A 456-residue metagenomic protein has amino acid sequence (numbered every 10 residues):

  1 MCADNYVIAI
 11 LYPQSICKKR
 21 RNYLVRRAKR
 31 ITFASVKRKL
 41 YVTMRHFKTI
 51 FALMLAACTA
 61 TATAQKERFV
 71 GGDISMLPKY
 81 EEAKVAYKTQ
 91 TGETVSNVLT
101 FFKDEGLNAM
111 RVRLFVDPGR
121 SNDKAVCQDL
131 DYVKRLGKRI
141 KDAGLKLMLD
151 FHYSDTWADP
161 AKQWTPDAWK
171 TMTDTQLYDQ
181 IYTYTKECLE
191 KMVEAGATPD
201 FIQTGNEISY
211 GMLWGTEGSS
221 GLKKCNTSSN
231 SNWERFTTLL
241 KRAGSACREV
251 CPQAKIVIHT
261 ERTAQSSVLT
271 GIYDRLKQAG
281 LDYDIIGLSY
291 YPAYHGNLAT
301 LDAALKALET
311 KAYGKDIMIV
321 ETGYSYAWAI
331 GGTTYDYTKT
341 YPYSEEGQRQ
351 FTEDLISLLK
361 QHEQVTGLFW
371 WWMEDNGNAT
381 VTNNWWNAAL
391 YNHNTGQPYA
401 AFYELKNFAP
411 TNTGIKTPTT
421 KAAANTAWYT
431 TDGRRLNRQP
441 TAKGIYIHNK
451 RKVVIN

Functional and structural regions predicted by a protein language model:
A3, I10-Q14, T32, K39-T43: Short, positively charged and aromatic/hydrophobic N-terminal segments
Q65-V95: Boundary/entry segment of secreted carbohydrate-active catalytic domains
V70-G72, M110-V112, L147-L149, D200-T204 (+4 more regions): Hydrophobic faces of well-ordered beta-strands that scaffold small-molecule active sites in alpha/beta enzyme cores
V98-L99, C251-I256, S266-D336, E353-K360 (+1 more regions): Glycoside hydrolase catalytic-domain groove-lining segments
F101-K255, E261: Substrate-binding cleft and catalytic face of glycoside hydrolase catalytic domains, especially the flexible beta-alpha
G221-L222, A303, A307, A327-D354 (+2 more regions): Aromatic-rich peripheral "rim/lid" segments of glycoside hydrolase catalytic domains that contact and position glycan
T411-D432: Residue-level detector of functionally pivotal "anchor" positions at catalytic/ligand-binding pockets or at interdomain
I445-N456: C-terminal tail/sorting-segment detector
